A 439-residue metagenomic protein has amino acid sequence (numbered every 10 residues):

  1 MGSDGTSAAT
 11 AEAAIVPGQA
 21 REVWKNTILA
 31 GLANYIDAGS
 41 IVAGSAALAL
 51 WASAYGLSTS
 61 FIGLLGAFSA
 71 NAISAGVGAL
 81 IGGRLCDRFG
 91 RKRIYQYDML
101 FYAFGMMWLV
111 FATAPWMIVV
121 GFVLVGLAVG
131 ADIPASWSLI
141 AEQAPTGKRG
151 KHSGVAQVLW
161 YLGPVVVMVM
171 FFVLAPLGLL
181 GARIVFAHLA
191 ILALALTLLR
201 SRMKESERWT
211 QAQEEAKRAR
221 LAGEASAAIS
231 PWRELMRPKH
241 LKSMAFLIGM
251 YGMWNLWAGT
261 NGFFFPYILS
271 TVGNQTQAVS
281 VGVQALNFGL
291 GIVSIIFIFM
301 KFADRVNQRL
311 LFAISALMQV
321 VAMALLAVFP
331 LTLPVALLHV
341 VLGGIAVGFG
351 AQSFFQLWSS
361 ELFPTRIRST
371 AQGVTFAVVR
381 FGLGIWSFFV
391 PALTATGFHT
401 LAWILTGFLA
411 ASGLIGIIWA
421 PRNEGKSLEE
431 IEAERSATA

Functional and structural regions predicted by a protein language model:
M1-V42: Cytosolic juxtamembrane N-terminal segment immediately preceding the first transmembrane helix of multi-pass
S45, K239-I292: Extracytoplasmic gate region of multi-pass secondary transporters
S45-V77: Extracellular/periplasmic helix-loop-helix junction of adjacent transmembrane segments in MFS-like secondary
A79-G90, S294-N307: Helix-to-loop junctions at the C-terminal end of transmembrane segments in multipass secondary transporters
G90, F111-W116, F329-L331: Helix-breaking motifs and short loop linkers at transmembrane-helix boundaries and internal kinks in secondary membrane
R93-M107, L310-A324: Structural signature of the two symmetry-related core transmembrane helices
G121-V158: Cytoplasmic helix-loop-helix junction between adjacent transmembrane helices in 12-TM secondary transporters
R149-A175, L192, F376-W386: Glycine-rich segments within core transmembrane alpha-helices of 12-TM secondary carriers
